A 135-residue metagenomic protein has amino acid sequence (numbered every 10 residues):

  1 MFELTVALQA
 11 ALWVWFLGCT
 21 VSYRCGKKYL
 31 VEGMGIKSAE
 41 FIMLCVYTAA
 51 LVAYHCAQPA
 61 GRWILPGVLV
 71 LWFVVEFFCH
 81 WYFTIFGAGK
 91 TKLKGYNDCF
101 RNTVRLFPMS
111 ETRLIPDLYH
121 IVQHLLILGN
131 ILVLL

Functional and structural regions predicted by a protein language model:
F2-W13, A53-W72: Interfacial segments of alpha-helical transmembrane regions
T5-C19, Q123-N130: Alpha-helical transmembrane segments
A11-I42, F78-T84: Hydrophobic transmembrane helix segments
G35-A53, G67-V70, V74: Core segments of alpha-helical transmembrane spans in multipass integral membrane proteins
F41-A49, Y119-G129: Core segments of transmembrane alpha-helices that mediate helix-helix packing or line hydrophobic substrate/ligand
A49-C56, L132-L135: Hydrophobic alpha-helical transmembrane segments
H80-R101: Juxtamembrane non-transmembrane "cap" segments at the membrane-aqueous interface of multi-pass membrane proteins
C99-L126: Individual transmembrane alpha-helices with interfacial aromatic-anchor signatures
